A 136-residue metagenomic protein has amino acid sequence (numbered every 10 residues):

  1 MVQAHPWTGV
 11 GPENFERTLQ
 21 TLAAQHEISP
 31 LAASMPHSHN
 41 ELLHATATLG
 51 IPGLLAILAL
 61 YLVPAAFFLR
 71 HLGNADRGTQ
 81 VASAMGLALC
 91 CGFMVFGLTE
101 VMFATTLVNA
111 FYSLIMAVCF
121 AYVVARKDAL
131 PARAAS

Functional and structural regions predicted by a protein language model:
A4, T8-L49: Long extracytoplasmic/lumenal interhelical loops at the membrane interface of multi-pass membrane proteins
G11-E13, P52-L55, T99: Gly/Ser/Thr-rich beta-alpha loop segments that engage phosphate groups in nucleotides
F15-R17, A45, A56-A59, T106: Generic hydrophobic alpha-helical membrane-span motif
R17, T21-L22, F67-R70, G97: Transmembrane helix-loop junction
Q20-A24, G73, C119: A generic structural signal for secondary-structure junctions that act as hinges or helix/strand caps at the edges
L49-C91: Hydrophobic transmembrane alpha-helices and their immediate junctions
L60, A84-S136: Transmembrane alpha-helices of multi-pass inner-membrane enzymes
